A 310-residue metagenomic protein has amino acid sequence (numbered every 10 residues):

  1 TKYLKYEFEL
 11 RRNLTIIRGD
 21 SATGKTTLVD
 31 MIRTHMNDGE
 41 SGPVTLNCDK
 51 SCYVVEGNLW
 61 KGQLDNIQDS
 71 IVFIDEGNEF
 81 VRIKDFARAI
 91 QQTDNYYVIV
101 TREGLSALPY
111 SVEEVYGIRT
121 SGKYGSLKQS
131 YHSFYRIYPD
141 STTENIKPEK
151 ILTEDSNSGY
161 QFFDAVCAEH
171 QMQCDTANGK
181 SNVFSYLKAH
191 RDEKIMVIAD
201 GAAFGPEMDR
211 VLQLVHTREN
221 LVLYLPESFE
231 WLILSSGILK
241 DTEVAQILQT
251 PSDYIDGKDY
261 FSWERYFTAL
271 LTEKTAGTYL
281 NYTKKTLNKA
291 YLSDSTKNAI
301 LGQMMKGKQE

Functional and structural regions predicted by a protein language model:
T1-Y6, S126-S130: N-terminal pre-Walker A segment at the start of P-loop NTPase domains
I17: Hydrophobic anchor at the beta1->P-loop junction of P-loop NTPases
T23-K25: Conserved glycine(s) of the Walker
L28-D30: Post-Walker A alpha-helix
T34-T45: Post-Walker A helix-loop "phosphate-sensing" segment adjacent to the P-loop in P-loop NTPases
G57-K84: Conserved P-loop NTPase "ATPase switch" module shared by AAA+ and STAND
F73-D75, D94-G104: Structural recognition of the conserved hydrophobic beta-strand(s) that form the central parallel beta-sheet of P-loop
N78-E79, E113, I118-E310: Acidic, divalent-metal-binding catalytic cores of TOPRIM and closely related two-metal-ion phosphodiester/pyrophosphate
